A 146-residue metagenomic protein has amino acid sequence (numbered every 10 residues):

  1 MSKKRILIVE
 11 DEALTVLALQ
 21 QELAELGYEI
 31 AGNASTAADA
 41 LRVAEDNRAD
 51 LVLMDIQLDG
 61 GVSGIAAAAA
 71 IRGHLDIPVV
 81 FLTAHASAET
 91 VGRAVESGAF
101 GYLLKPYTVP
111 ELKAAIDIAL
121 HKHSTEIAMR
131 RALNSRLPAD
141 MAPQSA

Functional and structural regions predicted by a protein language model:
K3, R48-D50, G73-V79: His-Asp phosphorelay/catalytic-motif detector in bacterial-type signaling
E12-G32, A37: Two-component/phosphorelay signaling modules centered on CheY-like receiver
R42, V62-I77: Short amphipathic alpha-helix used as the core "switch/output" element in two-component signaling
N47-L58: Active-site beta3 strand of CheY-like receiver
E89, Y107-D117, S124, A128: C-terminal output helix
T125, R131-A146: C-terminal output/effector regions of signal-responsive regulators
